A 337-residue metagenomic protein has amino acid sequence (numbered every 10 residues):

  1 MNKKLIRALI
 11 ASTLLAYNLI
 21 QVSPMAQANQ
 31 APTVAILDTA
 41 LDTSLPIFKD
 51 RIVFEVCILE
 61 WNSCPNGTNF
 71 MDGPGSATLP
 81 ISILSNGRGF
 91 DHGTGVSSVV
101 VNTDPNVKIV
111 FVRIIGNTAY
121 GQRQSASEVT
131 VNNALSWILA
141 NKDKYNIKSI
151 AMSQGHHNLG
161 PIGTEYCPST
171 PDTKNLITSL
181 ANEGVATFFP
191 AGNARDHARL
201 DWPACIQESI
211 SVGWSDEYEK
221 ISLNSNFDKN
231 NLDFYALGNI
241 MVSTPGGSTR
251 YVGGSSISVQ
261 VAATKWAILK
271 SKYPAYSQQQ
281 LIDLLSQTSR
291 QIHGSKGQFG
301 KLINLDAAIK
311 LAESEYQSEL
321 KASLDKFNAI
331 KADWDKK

Functional and structural regions predicted by a protein language model:
M1-L9: Bacterial N-terminal signal peptides that target proteins for export
I10-L15: Hydrophobic helical h-region of N-terminal Sec-dependent signal peptides in bacterial secretory/periplasmic proteins
A16-M25: C-terminal segment of classical bacterial N-terminal signal peptides
N29-I109, G116-T118, T130-N133, W137-N146 (+1 more regions): Active-site core segment of subtilase-fold serine proteases
P32, D38, D201-S271, A275: Extracellular S/T/G-rich loop segment that most often corresponds to the catalytic His/Ser-adjacent loop
T33-L37, K108-R113, I147-S153, A186-P190 (+2 more regions): Structural recognition of the beta-strand scaffold that forms the well-ordered cores of secreted hydrolase catalytic
T43, I115-I206, Y218, G247-V259 (+1 more regions): Substrate-binding/access-modulating region of protease and related hydrolase catalytic domains
Y145-Q154, E183, E208, L223 (+1 more regions): C-terminal subdomain of the subtilisin-like protease fold in secreted/lumenal serine endopeptidases
